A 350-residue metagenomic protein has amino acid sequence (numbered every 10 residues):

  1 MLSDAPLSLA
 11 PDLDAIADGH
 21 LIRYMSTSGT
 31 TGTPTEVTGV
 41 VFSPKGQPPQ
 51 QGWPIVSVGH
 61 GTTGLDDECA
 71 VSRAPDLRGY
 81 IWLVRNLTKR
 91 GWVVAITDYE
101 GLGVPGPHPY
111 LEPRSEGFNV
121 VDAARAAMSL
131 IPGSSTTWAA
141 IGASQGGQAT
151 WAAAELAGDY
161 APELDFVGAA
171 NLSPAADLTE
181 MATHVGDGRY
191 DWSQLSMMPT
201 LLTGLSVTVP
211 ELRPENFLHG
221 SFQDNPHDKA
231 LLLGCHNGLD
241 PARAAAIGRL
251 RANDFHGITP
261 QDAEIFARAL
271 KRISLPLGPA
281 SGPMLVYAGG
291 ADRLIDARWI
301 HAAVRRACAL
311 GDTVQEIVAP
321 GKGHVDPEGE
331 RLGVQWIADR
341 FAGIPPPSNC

Functional and structural regions predicted by a protein language model:
M1-P48: Catalytic-loop region of hydrolases
L9, A175-P276: Accessory cap/linker subdomain of secreted extracellular hydrolases
G29-K89: Short, surface-exposed "cap/lid" segments of acyl-processing enzymes
S57-G59, Y99, A319: Alpha/beta-hydrolase
Y110-I131: Alpha/beta-hydrolase active-site loop
R125-S196: Primarily recognizes the serine-hydrolase "nucleophile elbow" in alpha/beta-hydrolase and SGNH/GDSL folds
I258-R268, L294, H301-C350: C-terminal catalytic histidine-bearing segment of alpha/beta-hydrolase fold enzymes
A280, L285-D292: Short beta-strand/loop motif that positions the catalytic acidic residue of the alpha/beta-hydrolase fold
